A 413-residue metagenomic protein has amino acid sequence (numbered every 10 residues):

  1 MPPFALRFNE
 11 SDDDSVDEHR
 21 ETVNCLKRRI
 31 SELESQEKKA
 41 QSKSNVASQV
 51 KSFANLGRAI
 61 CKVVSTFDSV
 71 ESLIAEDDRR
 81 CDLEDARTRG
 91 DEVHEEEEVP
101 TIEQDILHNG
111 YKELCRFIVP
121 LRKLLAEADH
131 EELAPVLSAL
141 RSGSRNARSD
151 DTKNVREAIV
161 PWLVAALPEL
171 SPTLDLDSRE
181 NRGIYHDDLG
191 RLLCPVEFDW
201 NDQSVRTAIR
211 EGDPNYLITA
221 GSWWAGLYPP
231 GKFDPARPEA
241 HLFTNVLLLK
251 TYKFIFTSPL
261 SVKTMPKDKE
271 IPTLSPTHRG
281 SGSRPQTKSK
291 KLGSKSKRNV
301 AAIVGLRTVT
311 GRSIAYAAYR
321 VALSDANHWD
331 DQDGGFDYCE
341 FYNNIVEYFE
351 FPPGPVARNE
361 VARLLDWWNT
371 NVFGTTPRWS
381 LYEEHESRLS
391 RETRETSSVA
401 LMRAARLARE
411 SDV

Functional and structural regions predicted by a protein language model:
M1-D78, L83-N109, L189, C194-V413: Long, contiguous, well-structured interaction cores
Q49-E71, P120-K123, E131, N146-I159: Compact beta-rich and alpha/beta scaffold cores in large eukaryotic transport/transcription complexes and associated
C81-P100, K123-D187, R191-E211, A220: Folded interaction cores of globular domains that provide primary macromolecule-binding surfaces
N109-L124: DNA-recognition alpha helix
